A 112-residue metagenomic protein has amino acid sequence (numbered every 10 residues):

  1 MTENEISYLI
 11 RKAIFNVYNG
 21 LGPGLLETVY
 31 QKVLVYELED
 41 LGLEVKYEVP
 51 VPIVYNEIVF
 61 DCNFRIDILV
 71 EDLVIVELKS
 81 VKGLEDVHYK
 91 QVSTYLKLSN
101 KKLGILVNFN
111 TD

Functional and structural regions predicted by a protein language model:
M1-E44: Solvent-exposed, charged helical/coil patches that constitute nucleic-acid or partner-interaction surfaces
G22, I66-L84, Y95: Conserved catalytic cores of phosphodiester-cleaving nucleases, focusing on short active-site segments
L41-N56: A short acidic/basic microdomain associated with nuclease active sites
K79-D112: Nucleic-acid nuclease catalytic cores
